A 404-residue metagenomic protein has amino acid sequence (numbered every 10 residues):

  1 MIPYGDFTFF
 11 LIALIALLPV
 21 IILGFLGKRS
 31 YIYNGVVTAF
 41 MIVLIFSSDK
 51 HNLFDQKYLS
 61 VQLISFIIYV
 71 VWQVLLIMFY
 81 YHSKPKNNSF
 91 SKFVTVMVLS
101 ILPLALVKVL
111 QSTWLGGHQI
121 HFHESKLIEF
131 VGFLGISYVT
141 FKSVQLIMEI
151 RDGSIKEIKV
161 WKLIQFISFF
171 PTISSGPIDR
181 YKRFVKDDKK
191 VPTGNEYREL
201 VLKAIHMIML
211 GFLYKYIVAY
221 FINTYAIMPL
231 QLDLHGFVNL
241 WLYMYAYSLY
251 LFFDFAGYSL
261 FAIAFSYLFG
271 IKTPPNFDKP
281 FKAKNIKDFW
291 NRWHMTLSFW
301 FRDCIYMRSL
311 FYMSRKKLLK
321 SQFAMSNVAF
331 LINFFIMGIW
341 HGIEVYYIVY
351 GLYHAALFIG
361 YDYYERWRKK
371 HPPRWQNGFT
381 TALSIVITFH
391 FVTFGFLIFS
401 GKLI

Functional and structural regions predicted by a protein language model:
M1-I404: Membrane-embedded transmembrane alpha-helical bundles that form the catalytic cores of multi-pass lipid-modifying
